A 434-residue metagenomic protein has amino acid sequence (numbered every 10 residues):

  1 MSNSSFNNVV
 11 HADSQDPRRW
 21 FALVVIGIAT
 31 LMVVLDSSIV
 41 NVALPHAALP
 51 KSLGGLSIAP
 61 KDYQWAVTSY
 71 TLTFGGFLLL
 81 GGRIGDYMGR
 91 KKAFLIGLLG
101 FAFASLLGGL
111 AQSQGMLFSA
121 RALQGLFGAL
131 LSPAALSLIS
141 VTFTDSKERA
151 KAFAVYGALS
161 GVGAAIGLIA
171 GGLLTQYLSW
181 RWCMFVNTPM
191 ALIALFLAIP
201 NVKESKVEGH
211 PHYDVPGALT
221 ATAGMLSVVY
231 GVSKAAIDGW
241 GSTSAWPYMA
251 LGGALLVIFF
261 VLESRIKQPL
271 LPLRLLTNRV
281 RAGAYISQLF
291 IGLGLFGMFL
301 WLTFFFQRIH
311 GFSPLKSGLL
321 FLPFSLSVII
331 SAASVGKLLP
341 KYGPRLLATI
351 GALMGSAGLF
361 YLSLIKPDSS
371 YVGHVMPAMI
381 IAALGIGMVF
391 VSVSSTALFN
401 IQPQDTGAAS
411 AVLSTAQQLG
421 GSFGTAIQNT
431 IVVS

Functional and structural regions predicted by a protein language model:
N3-P200, S334-V335, Y342, L346 (+4 more regions): Transmembrane-helix bundle of Major Facilitator Superfamily
F21-L35, V40-V42, T243-L255, S264-S434: 12-transmembrane solute porter fold
V33, V67-Y70, F74, F101 (+12 more regions): Structural signature of transmembrane alpha-helices in multi-pass secondary transporters
H46-A47, L138, T142, L173 (+8 more regions): A residue-level signal for alpha-helical anchor/packing sites in multi-pass solute transporters
G76, L130, I193, A223-L226 (+3 more regions): Residue-level signal for the membrane-embedded core of alpha-helical transmembrane segments, especially mid-helix
F94, L123-Q124, E208-L219, A250-G252 (+1 more regions): Alpha-helical transmembrane segments of integral membrane proteins, especially early/N-terminal helices
A154, Q176-Q288, G294, R308 (+2 more regions): Hydrophobic transmembrane-helix bundles of small-molecule transporters
A158, V162-L178, L226, Y230 (+3 more regions): A gly/Pro-rich, aromatic-decorated transmembrane alpha-helix motif that marks the paired, flexible gating helices
